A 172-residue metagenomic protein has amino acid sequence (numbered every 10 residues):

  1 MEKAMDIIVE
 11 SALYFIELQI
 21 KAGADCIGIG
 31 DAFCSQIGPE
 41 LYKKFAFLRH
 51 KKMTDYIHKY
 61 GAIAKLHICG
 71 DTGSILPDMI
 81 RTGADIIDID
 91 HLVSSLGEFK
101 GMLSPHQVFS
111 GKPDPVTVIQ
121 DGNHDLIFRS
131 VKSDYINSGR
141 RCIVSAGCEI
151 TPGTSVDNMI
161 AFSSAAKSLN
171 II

Functional and structural regions predicted by a protein language model:
M1-I172: Active-site loop segments of alpha/beta catalytic cores
